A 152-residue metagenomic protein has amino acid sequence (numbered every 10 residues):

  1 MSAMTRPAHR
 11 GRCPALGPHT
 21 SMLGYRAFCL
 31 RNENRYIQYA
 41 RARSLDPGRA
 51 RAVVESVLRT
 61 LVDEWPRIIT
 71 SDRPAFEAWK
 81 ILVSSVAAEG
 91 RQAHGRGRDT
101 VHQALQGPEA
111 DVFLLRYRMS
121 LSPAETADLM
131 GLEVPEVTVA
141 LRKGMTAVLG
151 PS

Functional and structural regions predicted by a protein language model:
S2-Q38, A110: A short, charge-rich alpha-helical start-of-domain segment used by transcription regulators
P14-L16, A93-Q106: Short amphipathic alpha-helical boundary/capping segments
L30, R41, R116-R118, R142: Short amphipathic helical patch at the helix-1/turn junction of helix-turn-helix
E33, I37, R41, R51-Q92: Σ70-family region 2.3-2.4 aromatic/basic alpha-helix that recognizes the −10 promoter and nucleates DNA melting
A50, T126, V137-T138: Helix-turn-helix DNA-binding helix
Q103-E125: Short amphipathic alpha helix immediately N-terminal
M130-S152: DNA-recognition helix of helix-turn-helix
